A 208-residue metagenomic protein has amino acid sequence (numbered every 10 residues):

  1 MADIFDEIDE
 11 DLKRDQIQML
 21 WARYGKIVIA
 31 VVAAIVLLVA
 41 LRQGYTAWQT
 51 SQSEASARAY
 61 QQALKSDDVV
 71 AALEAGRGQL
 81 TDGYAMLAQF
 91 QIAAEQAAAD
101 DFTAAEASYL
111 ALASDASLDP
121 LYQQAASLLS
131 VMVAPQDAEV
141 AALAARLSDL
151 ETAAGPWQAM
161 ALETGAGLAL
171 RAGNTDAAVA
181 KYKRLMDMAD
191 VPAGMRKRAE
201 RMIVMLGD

Functional and structural regions predicted by a protein language model:
M1-A34: N-terminal positive-inside, membrane-proximal cytosolic segments immediately preceding the first
A2, D11, D15-Q18, A57 (+3 more regions): Alpha-helical membrane and juxtamembrane elements of multi-pass inner-membrane transport and channel proteins
I8, T50, E54, V70-A72: A charge-rich, low-complexity, intrinsically flexible signal that marks solvent-exposed coils, linkers, repeats
V28-A30, S51, R58, V133 (+1 more regions): Short, charge-rich, low-complexity alpha-helical interaction segments
V36-Y45, S66-R77, A105-L112, A141-L150: Repeat-mediated protein-protein interaction surfaces in helical alpha-solenoids
L38-R58: Transmembrane signal-anchor/signal-peptide helices with a preference for the extracytoplasmic
R58-Q91: Short extracytoplasmic
Q89, A94-D208: Soluble extracytoplasmic domains of inner/organellar membrane proteins
